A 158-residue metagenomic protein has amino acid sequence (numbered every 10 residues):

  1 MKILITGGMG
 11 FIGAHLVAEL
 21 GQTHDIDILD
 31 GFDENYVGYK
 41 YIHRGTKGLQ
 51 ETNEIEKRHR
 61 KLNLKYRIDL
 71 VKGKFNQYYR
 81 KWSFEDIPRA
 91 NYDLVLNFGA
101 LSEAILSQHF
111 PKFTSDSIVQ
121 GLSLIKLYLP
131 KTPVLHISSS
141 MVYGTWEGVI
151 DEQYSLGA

Functional and structural regions predicted by a protein language model:
M1-L94: N-terminal Rossmann/SDR dinucleotide-binding element
G13, A104-I105, G144-T145: Glycine/Thr-rich phosphate-binding loops of Rossmann-like dinucleotide-binding domains
G13, V119-L122, K126: Short, hydrophobic/amphipathic alpha-helical packing segments that form internal helix faces or helix-helix interfaces
A18-L20, Y41-R44, H109-F113, P130 (+1 more regions): Short, glycine/charged-enriched secondary-structure capping and boundary segments
N35-Y36, T114, Y143: Intrinsically disordered, tyrosine-centered linear signaling motifs in cytosolic regions
N97, S123-G157: Conserved Rossmann-fold NAD(P)-dependent oxidoreductase catalytic core, especially the SDR/UDP-sugar
A100-L101: Flexible cofactor-recognition loop at the NAD(P)H-binding site of Rossmann-like short-chain dehydrogenase/reductase
A104-G121, D151-G157: Short alpha-helical oligomerization interface
